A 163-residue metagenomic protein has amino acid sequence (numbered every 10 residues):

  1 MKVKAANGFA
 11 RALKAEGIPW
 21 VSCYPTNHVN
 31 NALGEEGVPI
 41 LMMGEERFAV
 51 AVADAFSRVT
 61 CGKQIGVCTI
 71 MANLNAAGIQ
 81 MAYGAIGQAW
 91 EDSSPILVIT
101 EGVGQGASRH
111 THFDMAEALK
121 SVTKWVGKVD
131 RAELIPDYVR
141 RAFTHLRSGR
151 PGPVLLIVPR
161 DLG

Functional and structural regions predicted by a protein language model:
M1-G163: N-terminal alpha/beta PP-like core and its mobile active-site loop of ThDP/TPP-dependent enzymes
